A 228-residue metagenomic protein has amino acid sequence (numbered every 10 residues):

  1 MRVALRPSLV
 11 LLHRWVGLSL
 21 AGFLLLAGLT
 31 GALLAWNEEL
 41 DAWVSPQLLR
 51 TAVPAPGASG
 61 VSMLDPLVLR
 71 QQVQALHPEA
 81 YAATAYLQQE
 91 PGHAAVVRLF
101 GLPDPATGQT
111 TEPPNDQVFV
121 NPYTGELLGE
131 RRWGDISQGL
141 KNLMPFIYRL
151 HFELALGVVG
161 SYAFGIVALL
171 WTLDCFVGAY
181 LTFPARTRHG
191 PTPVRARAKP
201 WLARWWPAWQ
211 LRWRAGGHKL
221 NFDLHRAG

Functional and structural regions predicted by a protein language model:
M1-G228: Conserved histidines in hydrophobic membrane contexts and catalytic metal-binding motifs
